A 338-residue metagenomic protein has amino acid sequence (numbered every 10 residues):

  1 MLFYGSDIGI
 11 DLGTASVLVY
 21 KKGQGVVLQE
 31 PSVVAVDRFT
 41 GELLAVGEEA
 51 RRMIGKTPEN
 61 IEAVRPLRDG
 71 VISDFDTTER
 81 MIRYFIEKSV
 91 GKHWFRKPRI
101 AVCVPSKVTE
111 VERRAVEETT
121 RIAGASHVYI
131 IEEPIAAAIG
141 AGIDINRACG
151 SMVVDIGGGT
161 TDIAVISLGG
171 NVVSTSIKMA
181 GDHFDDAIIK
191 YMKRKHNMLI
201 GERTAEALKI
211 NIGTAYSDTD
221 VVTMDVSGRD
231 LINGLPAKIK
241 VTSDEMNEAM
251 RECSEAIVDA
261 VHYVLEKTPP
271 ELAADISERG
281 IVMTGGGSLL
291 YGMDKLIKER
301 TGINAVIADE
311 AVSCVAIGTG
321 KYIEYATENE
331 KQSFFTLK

Functional and structural regions predicted by a protein language model:
M1-I156, A164-V282, S288-K338: Nucleotide/phosphate-binding catalytic cleft detector across ATP-hydrolyzing and phosphate-transferring enzymes
